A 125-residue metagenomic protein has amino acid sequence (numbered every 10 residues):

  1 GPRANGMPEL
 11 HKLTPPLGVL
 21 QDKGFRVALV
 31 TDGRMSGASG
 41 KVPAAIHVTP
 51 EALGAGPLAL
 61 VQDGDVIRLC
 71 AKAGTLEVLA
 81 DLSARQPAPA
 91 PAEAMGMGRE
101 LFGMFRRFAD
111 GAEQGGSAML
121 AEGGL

Functional and structural regions predicted by a protein language model:
G1-L125: Feature captures the catalytic cores and cofactor-binding loops of soluble hydro-lyases/lyases that act on carboxylate
